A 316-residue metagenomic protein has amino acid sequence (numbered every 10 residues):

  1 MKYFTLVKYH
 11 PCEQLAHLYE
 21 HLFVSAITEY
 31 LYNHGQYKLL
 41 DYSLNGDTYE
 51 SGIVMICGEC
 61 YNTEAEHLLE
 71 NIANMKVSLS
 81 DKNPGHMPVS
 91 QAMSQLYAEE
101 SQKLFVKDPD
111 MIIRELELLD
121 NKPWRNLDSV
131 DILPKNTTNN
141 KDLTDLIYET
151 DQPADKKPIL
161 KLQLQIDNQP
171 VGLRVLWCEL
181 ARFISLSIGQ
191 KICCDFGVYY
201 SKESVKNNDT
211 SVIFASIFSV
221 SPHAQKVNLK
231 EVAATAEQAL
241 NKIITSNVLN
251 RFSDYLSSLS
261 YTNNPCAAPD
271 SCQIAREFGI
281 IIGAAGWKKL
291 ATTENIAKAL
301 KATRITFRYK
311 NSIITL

Functional and structural regions predicted by a protein language model:
M1-Y49, T63-L316: Mature, solvent-exposed C-terminal subdomains and processed small-chain segments of exported/organellar
I53-C60: Hydrophobic/aromatic-rich structural module bridging two neighboring secondary-structure elements via a short loop
